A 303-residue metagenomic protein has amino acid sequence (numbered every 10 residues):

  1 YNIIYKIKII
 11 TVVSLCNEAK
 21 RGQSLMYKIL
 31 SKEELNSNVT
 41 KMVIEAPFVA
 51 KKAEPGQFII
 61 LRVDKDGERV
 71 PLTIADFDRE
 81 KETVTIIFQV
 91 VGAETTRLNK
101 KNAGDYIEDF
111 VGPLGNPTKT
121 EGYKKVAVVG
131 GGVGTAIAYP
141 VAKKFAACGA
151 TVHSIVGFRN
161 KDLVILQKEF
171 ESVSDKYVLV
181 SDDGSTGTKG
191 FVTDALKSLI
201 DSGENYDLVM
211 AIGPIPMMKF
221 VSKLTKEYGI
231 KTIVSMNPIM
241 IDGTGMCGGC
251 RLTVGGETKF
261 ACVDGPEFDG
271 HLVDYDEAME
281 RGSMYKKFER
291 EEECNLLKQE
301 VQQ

Functional and structural regions predicted by a protein language model:
Y1-Q23: N-terminal amphipathic/basic-hydrophobic helices that include classical n-h-c signal peptides and signal-anchor
C16, G22-A103: Ferredoxin-reductase
L61, D109-F110, L252: A generic structural signal for residues embedded in beta-strands
D64, G112-P113, G255: Short, surface-exposed secondary-structure boundary micro-motifs
G67-I74, L114-E121, C262: Short, Lys/Arg- and Gly-enriched loop/turn segments at beta-strand edges
A93-I239: FNR/FR-type flavoprotein reductase catalytic core
P238-E267, L296: Local cysteine-cluster metal-coordination motifs and their immediate loop/turn environment, predominantly Fe-S cluster
F260-D264, F268-Q303: Short Fe-S-cluster ligation motifs
